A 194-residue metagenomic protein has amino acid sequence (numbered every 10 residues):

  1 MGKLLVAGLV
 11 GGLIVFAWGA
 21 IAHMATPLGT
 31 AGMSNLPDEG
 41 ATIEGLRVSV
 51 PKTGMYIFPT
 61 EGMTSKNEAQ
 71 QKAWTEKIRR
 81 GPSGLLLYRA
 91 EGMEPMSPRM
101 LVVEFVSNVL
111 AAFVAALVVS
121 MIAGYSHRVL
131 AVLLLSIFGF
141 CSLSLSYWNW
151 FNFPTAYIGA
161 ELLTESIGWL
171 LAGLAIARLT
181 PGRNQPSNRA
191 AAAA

Functional and structural regions predicted by a protein language model:
M1-G2, T180-A194: Short, charged juxtamembrane terminal tails flanking transmembrane helices
K3-L4, G8, V119-I137: Internal alpha-helical transmembrane segments of multi-pass membrane proteins
G8-W18: Hydrophobic membrane-insertion alpha-helices, especially the h-region of bacterial N-terminal signal peptides
F16-A69: Aromatic-rich transmembrane-lumenal/periplasmic boundary elements in polytopic membrane proteins
T60-L110: Individual transmembrane alpha-helix segments
R99-S126, L130, L170: Selective detector of the "anchor" transmembrane alpha-helix that sits immediately C-terminal
F140-F153: Transmembrane alpha-helical segments of integral membrane proteins
F153-T164: Non-cytosolic membrane-interface motifs at loop->transmembrane helix junctions
